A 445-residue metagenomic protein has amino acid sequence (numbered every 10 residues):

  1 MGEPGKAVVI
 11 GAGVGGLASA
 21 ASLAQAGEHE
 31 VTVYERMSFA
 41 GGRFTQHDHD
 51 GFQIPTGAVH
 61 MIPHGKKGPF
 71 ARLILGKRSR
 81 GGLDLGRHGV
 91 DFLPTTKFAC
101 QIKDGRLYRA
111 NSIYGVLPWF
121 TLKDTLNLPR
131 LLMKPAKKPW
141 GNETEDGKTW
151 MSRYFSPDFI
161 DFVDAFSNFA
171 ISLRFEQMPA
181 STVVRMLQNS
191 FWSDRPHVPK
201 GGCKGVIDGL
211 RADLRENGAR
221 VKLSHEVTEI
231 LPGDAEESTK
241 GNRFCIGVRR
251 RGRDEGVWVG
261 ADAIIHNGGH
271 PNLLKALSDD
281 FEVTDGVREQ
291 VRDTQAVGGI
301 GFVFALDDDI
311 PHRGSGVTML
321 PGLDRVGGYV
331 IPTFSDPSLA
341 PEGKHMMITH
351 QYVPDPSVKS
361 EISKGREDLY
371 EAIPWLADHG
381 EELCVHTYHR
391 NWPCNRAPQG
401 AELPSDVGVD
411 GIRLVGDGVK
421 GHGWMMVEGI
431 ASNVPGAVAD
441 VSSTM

Functional and structural regions predicted by a protein language model:
G5-V33: N-terminal Rossmann-like FAD-binding beta1-loop-alpha1 element of flavoenzymes
A24-D50: Glycine-rich FAD pyrophosphate-binding loop
H29-V31, I264, E381-L383: Hydrophobic anchor at the start of a short beta-strand that flanks the dinucleotide cofactor-binding loop
T45-I54, P63-N127: A conserved beta-strand/loop capping segment in the N-terminal third of enzymes that catalyze redox or closely related
T95-V184: Rossmann-like flavin
M186-G252: Helical element adjacent to the flavin cofactor pocket in flavoenzyme catalytic cores
T228-G343, P356, P404: Mid-domain catalytic core of redox enzymes that form a hydrophobic substrate pocket/lid adjacent to a catalytic redox
I331-M445: Conserved flavin/dinucleotide-binding core of flavoenzymes
